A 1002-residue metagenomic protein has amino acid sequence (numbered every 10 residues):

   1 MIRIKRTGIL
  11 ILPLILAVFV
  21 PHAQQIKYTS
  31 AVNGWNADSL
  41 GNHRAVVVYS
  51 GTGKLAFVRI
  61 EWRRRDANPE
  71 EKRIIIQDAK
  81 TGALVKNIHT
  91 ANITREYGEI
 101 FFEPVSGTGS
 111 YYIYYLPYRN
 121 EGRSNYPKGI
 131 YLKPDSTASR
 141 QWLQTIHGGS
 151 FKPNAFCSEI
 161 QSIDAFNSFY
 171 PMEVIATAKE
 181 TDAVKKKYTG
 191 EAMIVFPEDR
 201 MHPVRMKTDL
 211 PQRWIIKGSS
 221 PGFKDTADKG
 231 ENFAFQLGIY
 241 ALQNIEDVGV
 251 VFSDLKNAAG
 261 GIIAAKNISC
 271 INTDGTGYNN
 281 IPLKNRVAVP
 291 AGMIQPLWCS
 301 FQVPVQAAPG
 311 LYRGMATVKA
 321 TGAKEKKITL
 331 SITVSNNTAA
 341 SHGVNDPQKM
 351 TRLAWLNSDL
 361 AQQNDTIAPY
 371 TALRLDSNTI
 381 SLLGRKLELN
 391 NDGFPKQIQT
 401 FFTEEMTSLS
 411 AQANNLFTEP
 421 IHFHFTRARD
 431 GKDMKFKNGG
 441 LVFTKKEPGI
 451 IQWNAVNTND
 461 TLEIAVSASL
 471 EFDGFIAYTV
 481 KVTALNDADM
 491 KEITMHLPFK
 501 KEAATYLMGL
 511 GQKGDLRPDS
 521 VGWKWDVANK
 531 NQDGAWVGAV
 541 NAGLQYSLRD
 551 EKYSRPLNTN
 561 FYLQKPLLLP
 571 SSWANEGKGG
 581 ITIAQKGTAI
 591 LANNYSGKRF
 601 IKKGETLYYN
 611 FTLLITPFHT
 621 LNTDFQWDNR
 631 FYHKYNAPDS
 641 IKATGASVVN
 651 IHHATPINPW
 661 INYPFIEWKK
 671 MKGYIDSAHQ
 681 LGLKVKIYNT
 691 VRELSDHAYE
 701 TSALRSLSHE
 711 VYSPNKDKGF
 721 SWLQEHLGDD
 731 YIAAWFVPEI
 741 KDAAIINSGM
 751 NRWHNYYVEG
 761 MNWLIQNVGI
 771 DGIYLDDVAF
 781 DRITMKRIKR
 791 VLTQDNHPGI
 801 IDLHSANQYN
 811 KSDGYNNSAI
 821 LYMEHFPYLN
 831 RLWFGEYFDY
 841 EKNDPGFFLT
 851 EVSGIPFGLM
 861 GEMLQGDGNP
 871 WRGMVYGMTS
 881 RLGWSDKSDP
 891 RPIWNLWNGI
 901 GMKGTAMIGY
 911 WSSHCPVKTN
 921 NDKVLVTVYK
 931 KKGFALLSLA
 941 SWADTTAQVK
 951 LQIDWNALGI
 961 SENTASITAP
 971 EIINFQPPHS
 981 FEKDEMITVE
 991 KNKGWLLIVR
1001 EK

Functional and structural regions predicted by a protein language model:
Q24-A176, E180-K207, R213, S219 (+3 more regions): Alpha-mannosidase-like glycoside hydrolase catalytic domains involved in N-glycan trimming, generalizing to other
R44-Y49, I476-A484, F934-S941: Short, well-ordered beta-strand segments enriched in hydrophobic/aromatic residues
E61-P69, G82-R95, L356, S913-V926 (+1 more regions): C-terminal beta-sandwich/jelly-roll accessory domains of carbohydrate-active enzymes
G129-C157, S331-F394, Y608-K669, I675-D676: An acidic-aromatic substrate-binding cleft motif
Q144-T145, G149-Q161, Y278-A288, W298-V305 (+3 more regions): Beta-strand/loop-rich accessory regions of lumenal/periplasmic or secreted enzymes, predominantly carbohydrate-active
M293-Q295, K326-I328, A340-S341, S358 (+9 more regions): Conserved structural scaffold segments of CAZyme catalytic domains across common CAZy folds
G604-E605, K789-S966: Active-site-proximal substrate-binding groove within the catalytic cores of carbohydrate-active enzymes
I687, V691-V768: Active-site-adjacent "subsite" loops/lids of carbohydrate-active enzymes
